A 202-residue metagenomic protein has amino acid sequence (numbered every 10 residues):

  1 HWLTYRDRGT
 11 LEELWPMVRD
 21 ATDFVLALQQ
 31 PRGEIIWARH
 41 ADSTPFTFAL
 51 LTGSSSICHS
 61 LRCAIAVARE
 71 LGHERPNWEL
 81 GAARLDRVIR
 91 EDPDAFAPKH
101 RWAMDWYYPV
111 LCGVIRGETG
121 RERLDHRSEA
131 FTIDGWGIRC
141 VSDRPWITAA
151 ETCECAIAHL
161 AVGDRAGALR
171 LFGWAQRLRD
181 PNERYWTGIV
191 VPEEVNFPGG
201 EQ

Functional and structural regions predicted by a protein language model:
H1-Q30, S54, A168, F172 (+2 more regions): Aromatic-rich carbohydrate-recognition surfaces in CAZymes
L3-R6, R62, R69, L111-V114 (+2 more regions): Specific register positions within alpha-helical solenoid repeats of the TPR/Sel1-like families, i.e., one
D7, H73-E74, D164: Residues in the short coil linking paired helices within alpha-helical repeat scaffolds
E12-R62, V67-C153: Extended ligand-binding clefts on enzyme/binding-domain cores
I115-D125, C140-E151, I157-Q202: CBM-like carbohydrate-recognition segments
